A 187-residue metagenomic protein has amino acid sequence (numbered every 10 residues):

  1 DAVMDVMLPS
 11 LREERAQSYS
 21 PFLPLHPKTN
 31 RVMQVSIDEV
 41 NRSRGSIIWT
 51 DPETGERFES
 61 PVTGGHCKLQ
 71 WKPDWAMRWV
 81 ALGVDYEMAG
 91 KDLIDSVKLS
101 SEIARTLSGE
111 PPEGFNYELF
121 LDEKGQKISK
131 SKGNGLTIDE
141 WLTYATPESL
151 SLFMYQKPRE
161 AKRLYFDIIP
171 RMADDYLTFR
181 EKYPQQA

Functional and structural regions predicted by a protein language model:
A2-I138: Active-site cores that bind ATP or allylic diphosphates and position pyrophosphate for catalysis
D92, V97, E118-A187: Catalytic adenosine-cofactor/nucleotide-binding cores of aminoacyl-tRNA synthetases and other
